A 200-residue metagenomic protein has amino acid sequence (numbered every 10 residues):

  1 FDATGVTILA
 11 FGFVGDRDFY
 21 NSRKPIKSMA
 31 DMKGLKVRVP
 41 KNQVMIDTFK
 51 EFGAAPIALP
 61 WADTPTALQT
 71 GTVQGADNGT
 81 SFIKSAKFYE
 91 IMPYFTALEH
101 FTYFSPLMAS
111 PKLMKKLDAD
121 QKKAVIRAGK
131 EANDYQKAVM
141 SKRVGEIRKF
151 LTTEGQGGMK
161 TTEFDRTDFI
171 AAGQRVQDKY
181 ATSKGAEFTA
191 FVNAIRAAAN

Functional and structural regions predicted by a protein language model:
F1-N200: N-terminal secretory/targeting leader peptides
